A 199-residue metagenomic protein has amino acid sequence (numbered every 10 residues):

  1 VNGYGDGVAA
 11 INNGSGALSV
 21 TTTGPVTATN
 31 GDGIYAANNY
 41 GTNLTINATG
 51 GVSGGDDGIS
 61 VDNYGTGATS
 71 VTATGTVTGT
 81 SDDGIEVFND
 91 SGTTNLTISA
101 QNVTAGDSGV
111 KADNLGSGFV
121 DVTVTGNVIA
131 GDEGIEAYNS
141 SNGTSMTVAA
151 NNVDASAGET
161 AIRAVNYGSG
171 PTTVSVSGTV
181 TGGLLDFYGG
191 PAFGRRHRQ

Functional and structural regions predicted by a protein language model:
V1-G5, L18-G31, L44-D56, T69-D82 (+4 more regions): Beta-strand-rich solenoid/repeat architectures in extracellular/passenger domains of polysaccharide-targeting enzymes
D6-N12, D32-N39, D57-N63, D83-D90 (+4 more regions): Glycine-rich beta-solenoid repeat tracts in large extracellular/virion proteins
S15, N39-G41, T66, D90-T93 (+4 more regions): Parallel beta-helix/beta-solenoid
T172: Short beta-strand element(s) in the Bergerat
R195-R198: Basic polycationic patches enriched in arginine
